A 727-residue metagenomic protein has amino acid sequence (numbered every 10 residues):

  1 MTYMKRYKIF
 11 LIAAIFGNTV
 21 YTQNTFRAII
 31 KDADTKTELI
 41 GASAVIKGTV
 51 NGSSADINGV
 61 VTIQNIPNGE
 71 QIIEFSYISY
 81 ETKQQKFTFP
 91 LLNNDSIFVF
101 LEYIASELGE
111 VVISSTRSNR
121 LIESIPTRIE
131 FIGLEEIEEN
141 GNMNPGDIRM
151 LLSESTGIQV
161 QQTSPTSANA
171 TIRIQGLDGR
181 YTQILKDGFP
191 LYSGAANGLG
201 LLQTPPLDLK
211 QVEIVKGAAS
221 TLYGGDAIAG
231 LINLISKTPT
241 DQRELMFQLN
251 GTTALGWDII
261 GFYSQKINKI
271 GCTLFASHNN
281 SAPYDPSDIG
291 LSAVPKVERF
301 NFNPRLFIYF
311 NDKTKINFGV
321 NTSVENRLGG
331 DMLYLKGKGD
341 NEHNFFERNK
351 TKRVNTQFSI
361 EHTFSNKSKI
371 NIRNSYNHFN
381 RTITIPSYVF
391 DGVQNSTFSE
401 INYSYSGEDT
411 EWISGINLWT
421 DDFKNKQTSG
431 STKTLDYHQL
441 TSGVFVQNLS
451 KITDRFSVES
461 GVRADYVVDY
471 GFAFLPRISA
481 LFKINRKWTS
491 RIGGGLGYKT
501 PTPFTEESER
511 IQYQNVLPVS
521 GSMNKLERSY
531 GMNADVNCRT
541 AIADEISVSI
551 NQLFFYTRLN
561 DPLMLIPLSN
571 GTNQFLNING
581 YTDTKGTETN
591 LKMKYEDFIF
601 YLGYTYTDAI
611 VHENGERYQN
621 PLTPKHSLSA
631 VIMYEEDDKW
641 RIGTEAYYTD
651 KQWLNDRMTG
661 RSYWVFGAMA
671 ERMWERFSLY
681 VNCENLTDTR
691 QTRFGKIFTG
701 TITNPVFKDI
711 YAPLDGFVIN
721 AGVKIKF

Functional and structural regions predicted by a protein language model:
K31-T35, G41-K47, E74-Y80, L92-E139 (+1 more regions): Short, acidic, small-residue-rich periplasmic hinge/interaction motif at the N-terminus of Gram-negative outer-membrane
Q64, E139, T171-R173, F189-K216 (+1 more regions): Short acidic/polar hinge/loop motifs at secondary-structure boundaries that mediate gating or recognition
D95-F100, I148-L151, A168-R173, L185 (+4 more regions): N-terminal periplasmic accessory domains that precede and gate Gram-negative outer-membrane beta-barrel machines
N140, R149-P190, K210: Extracytoplasmic beta-strand/coil segments of soluble accessory domains associated with Gram-negative outer-membrane
K269-I270, K369-I383, K483, R491 (+3 more regions): Membrane-embedded beta-barrel scaffold of Gram-negative outer-membrane proteins
S281-F300, Y309-I370, Y376-S396: Flexible loop and strand-edge segments within Gram-negative outer membrane beta-barrel domains
K451-D454, I550-R558, N577-L654, K724-K726: Gram-negative outer-membrane beta-barrel transporters
N560-D561, L565, R672-F727: C-terminal beta-signal and adjacent terminal beta-strands/loops of Gram-negative outer-membrane beta-barrel proteins
